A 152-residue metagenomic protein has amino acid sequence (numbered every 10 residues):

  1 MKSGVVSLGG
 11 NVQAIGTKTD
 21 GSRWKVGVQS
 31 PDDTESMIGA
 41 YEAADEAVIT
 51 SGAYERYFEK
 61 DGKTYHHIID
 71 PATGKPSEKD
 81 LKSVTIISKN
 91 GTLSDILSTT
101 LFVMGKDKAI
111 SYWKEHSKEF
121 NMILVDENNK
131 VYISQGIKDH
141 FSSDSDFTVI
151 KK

Functional and structural regions predicted by a protein language model:
M1-K152: Mature catalytic core of soluble alpha/beta enzymes
